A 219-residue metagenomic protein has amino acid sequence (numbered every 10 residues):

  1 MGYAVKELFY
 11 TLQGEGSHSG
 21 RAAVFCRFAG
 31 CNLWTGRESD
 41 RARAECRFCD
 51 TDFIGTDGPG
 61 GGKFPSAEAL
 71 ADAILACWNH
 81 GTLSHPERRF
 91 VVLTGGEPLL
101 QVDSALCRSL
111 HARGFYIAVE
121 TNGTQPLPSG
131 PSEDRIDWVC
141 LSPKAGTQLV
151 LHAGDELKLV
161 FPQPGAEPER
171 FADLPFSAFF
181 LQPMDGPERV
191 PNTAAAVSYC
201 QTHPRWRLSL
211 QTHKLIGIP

Functional and structural regions predicted by a protein language model:
M1, A22-V24, E45, D137 (+2 more regions): A generic secondary-structure signal marking the coil-to-beta-strand transition
M1, E7-A23, F28-G30: S-adenosyl-L-methionine
G2, F9, E15, T51 (+1 more regions): Generic secondary-structure boundary/loop-capping signal
Y3-K6, Y10, L33-R135: Conserved Radical SAM active-site core
G16-H18, S39, S198: Generic marker of residues within folded, mature protein domains
R27, T94-G95, Q211: A secondary-structure boundary/capping signal
H85-F90, L99-P219: Conserved AdoMet/S-adenosylmethionine-binding subsite of the radical SAM
